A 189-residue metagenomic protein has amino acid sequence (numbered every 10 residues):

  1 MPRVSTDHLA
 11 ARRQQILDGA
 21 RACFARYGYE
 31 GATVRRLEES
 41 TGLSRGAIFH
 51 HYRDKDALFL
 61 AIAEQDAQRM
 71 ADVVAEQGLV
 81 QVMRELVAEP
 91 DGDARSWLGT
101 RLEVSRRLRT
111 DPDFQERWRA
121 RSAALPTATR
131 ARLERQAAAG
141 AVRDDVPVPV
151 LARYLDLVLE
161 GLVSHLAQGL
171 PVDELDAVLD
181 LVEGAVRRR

Functional and structural regions predicted by a protein language model:
M1-Y27, G31-L43, D56-L60: Basic, helix-initiating cap at the start of DNA-binding domains
G46: Key DNA-contact positions within bacterial/archaeal DNA-binding proteins
Y52, F59-D66: Alpha-helical DNA-contacting segments of helix-turn-helix folds
A61, A71-L98, V148-L155: Hydrophobic alpha-helical connector segments
R69, S96, R117-A124, A128: Short, solvent-exposed amphipathic helices
G92-R119, S164: Amphipathic alpha-helical segments used for helix-helix packing
P112-R119, A123, A137-G184, R189: Hydrophobic/aromatic-rich alpha-helical bundle segments in the mid-to-C-terminal region
